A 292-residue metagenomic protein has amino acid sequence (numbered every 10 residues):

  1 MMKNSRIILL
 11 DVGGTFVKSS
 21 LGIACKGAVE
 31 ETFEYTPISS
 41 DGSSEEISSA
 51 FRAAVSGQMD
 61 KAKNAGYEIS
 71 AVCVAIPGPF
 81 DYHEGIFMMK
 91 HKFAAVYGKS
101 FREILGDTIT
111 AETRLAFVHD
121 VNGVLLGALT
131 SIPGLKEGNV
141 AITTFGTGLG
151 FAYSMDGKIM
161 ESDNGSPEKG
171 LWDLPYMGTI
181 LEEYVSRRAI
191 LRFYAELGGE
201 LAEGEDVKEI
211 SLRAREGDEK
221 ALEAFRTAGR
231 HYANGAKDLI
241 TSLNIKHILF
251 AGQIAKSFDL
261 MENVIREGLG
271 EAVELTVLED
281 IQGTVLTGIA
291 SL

Functional and structural regions predicted by a protein language model:
M2, R6, S20-G22, T32-F33 (+4 more regions): Glycine/GP-enriched mid-protein hinge/lid loop-to-helix segment characteristic of carbohydrate kinases
M2-I76, H83: Conserved phosphate-binding loops in N-terminal lobes of ATP-dependent enzymes of the actin/Hsp70/sugar-kinase
L10-F16, T143-G148, Q253: A short acidic Gly-Thr/Ser loop motif
E34-G66, T179, R192-D259, E274-V285: Adenine-nucleotide phosphate-binding core of ATP-dependent small-molecule kinases
S40-S44, S48-R52, Y67-C73, G78-N139 (+1 more regions): Glycine-rich phosphate-binding loop and adjoining helix at the ATP-binding site of ATP-dependent phosphoryl-transfer
G78-F80, F93, V121, G146-L149 (+3 more regions): Short, flexible active-site-adjacent loop segments at beta-strand->alpha-helix junctions, enriched in small/polar
A128-L129, Y153-M155, L260-M261, T287-G288: Short, well-ordered secondary-structure micro-motifs
